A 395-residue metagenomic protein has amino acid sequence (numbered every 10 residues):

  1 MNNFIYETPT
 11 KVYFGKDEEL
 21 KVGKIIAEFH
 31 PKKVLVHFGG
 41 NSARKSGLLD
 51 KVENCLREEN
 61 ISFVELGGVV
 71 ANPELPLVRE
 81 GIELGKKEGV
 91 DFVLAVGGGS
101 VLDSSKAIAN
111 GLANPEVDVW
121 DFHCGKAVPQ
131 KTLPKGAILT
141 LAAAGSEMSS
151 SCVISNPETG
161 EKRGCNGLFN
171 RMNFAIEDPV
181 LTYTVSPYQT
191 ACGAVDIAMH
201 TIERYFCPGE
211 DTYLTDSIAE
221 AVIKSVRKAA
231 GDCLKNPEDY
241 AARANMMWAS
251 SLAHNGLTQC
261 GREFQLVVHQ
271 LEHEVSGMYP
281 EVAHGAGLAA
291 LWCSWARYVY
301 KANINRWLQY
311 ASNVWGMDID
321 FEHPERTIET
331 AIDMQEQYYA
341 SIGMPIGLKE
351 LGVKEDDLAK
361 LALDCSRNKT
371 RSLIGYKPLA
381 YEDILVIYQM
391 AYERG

Functional and structural regions predicted by a protein language model:
M1-F92, L348: ATP/NTP phosphate-donor binding region
K11, K33-L35, F63-V64, D91-L94 (+5 more regions): Structural motif
K51-V52, I82, V101-P115, M148-S149: Short Gly/Thr/Asp-enriched flexible loops that form oxyanion-binding sites at enzyme active sites
V90-K106, T140-S146, E281: Glycine/serine-rich anion-binding loops at beta->alpha junctions that coordinate negatively charged ligand groups
N114-L214, Q309: A glycine/threonine-rich phosphate-anchoring loop and its flanking beta-alpha core in nucleotide/phosphate-binding
R204, P208-M334: Active-site segments that bind and position negatively charged phosphate/pyrophosphate groups
V314, D318-G395: C-terminal charged capping/lid subdomain of soluble metabolic enzymes
